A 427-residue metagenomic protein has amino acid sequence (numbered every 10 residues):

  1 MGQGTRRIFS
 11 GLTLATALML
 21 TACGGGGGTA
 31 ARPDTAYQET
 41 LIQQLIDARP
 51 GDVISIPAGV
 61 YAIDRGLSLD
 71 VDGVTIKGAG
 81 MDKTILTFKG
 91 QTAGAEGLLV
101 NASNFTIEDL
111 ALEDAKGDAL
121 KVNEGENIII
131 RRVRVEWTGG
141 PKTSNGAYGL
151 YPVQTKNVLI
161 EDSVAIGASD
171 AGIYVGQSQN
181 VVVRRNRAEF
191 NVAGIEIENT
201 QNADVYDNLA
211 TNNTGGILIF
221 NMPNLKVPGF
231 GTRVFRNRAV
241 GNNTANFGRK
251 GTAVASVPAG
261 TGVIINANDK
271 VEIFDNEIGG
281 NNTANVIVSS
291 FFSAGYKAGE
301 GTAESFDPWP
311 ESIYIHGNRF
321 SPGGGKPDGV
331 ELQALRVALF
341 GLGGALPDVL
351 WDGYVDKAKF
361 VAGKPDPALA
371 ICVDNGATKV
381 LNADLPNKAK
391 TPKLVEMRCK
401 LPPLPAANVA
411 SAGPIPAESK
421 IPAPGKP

Functional and structural regions predicted by a protein language model:
M1-L12: Bacterial N-terminal signal peptides that target proteins for export
L20-A22: C-terminal motif of bacterial Sec signal peptides marking the signal peptidase cleavage site
G27-E39, V53, G73-G117, G139: Right-handed parallel beta-helix/beta-spiral solenoid domain characteristic of secreted/periplasmic
L41-I42, D64, F88-L98, D114-K121 (+8 more regions): Extracellular beta-strand/beta-solenoid scaffold signature
Q44-I63, T75-A79: Glycine-rich repeat segments that build the extracellular carbohydrate-interaction surface of secreted and virion
P57, A79-D82, S103-D114, E126-G139 (+7 more regions): Right-handed parallel beta-helix
I278-G279, A284, V288-F291, F306 (+1 more regions): Structured C-terminal portions of repeat-based eukaryotic scaffold domains
A294, A298-P427: Acidic, glycine- and Ser/Thr-rich low-complexity intrinsically disordered tracts in extracellular/secreted proteins
